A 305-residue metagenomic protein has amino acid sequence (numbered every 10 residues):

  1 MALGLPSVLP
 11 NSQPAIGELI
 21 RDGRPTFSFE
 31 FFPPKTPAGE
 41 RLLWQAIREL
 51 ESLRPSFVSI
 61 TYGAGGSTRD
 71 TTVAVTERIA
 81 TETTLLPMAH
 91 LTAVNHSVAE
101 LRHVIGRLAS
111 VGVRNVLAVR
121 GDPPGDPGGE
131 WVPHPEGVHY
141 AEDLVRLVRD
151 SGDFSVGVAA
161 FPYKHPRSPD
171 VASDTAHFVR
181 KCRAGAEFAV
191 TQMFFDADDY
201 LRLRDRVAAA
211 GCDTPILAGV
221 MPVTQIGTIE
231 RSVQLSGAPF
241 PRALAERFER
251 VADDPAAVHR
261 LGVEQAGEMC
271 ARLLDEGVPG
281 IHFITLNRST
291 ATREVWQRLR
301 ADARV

Functional and structural regions predicted by a protein language model:
A2-I60: Conserved N-terminal beta1-alpha1 strand-loop-helix module at the mouth
L5-Q13, R21, P135-F161, G211-E268 (+1 more regions): Active-site pocket-lining/capping segments in soluble small-molecule metabolic enzymes
L9-G17, A38-R41, G66-R78, S97-V104 (+4 more regions): Active-site-adjacent beta->alpha loops and helix N-cap segments on the catalytic face of soluble alpha/beta enzymes
D22-T26, R54-F57, T83-P87, G112-R114 (+4 more regions): Short, well-ordered coil/turn segments that N-cap beta-strands
T26-W44, A64, P87-A99, S155-S173 (+1 more regions): Active-site mouth loops of central-metabolism enzymes
E30, V58, L108, K181 (+3 more regions): Conserved, mostly hydrophobic/aromatic
V58-T68, L91-T92, V116-V119, E187-D196 (+2 more regions): Catalytic beta/alpha-barrel core
L144-V190, E264-P279: Active-site/ligand-binding-proximal alpha/beta "capping" segment
